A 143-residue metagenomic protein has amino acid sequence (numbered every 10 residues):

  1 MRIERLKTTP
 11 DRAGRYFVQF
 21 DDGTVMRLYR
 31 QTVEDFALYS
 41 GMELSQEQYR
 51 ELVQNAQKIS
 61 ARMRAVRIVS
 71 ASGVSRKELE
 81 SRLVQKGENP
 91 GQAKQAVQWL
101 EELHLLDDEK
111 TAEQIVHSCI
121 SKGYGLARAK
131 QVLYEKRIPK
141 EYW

Functional and structural regions predicted by a protein language model:
M1-W143: An alpha-helical, amphipathic repeat domain used for nucleic-acid recognition, typified by the mTERF helical solenoid
